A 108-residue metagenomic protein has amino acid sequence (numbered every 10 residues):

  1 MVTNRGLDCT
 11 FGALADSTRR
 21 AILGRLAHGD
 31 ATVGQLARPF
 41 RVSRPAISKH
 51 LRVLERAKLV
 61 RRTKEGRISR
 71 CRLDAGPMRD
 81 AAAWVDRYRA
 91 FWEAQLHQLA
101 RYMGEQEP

Functional and structural regions predicted by a protein language model:
M1-G6, G24, R79-P108: Amphipathic alpha-helical dimerization/coiled-coil segments that flank or bridge DNA-binding/regulatory modules
V2-P45, I68-A83: N-terminal helix-turn-helix DNA-binding core of bacterial DNA-binding proteins
A15, E55, A100-M103: Protein kinase-like catalytic domain
L51-R52: Short, hydrophobic-biased segments on the C-terminal half of alpha helices that form "recognition helices"
E55-G66, R70-R72: Beta-hairpin "wing" of winged helix-turn-helix
